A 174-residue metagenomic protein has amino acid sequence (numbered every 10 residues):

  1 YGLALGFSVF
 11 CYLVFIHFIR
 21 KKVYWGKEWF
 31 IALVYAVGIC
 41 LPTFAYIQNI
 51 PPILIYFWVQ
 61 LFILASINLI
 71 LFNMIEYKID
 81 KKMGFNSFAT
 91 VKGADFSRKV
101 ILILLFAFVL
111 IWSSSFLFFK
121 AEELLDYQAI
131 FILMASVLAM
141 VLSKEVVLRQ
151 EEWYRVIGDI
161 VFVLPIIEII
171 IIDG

Functional and structural regions predicted by a protein language model:
Y1, I39-V59, S113-D126, I170-G174: Helix-coil boundary and interhelical linker segments in multi-pass alpha-helical membrane proteins
Y1-F44, V141: Intramembrane alpha-helical segments
Y1-H17, V100-E152: Transmembrane helix-loop-helix
W25-G26, G84-K99, A121-D126, W153: Membrane-helix boundary/juxtamembrane motif in polytopic membrane proteins
E28-F44, T90-F96, V156-I169: Small-residue-rich segments of transmembrane alpha-helices in multi-pass membrane proteins, especially helix faces
E28-F72, Y77: Functional transmembrane core segments of multi-pass inner-membrane proteins
V59-I67, I103-S115, P165: Hydrophobic transmembrane helix bundles of membrane-integrated enzymes that assemble and modify cell-envelope
L64-F106: Solvent-exposed interhelical
